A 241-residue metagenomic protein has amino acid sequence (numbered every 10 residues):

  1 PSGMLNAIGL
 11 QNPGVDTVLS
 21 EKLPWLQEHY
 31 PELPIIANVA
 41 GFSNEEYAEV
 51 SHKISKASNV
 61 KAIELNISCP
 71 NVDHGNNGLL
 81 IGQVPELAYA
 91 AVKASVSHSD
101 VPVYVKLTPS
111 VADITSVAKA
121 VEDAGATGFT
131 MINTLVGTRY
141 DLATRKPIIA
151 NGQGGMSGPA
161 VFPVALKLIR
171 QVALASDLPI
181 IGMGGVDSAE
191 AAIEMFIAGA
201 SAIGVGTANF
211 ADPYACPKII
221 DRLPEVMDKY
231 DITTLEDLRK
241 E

Functional and structural regions predicted by a protein language model:
P1, Y140-G154, F196, A208-T233: C-terminal helical cap(s) of enzyme catalytic domains, especially alpha/beta-barrels
S2-Q83: Active-site beta->alpha loop and helix N-cap motifs at the rims of alpha/beta catalytic domains
M4, N12, P70-Q83, V117-L174 (+1 more regions): Glycine/Thr-rich beta-alpha phosphate-binding loop at enzyme active sites
V18, A37, L65, K106 (+4 more regions): Conserved, mostly hydrophobic/aromatic
P31-I36, S97-T108, L174-M183: Short beta-strand/loop segments at the ligand-binding rim of alpha/beta enzyme cores
N38-G41, L107-D113, F162, L178-E190: Glycine-rich beta-to-alpha transition loops that act as phosphate-gripper elements at the mouths of alpha/beta enzyme
Y47-A57, V111-A124, Q171-S176, V186-V205: Catalytic cores of alpha/beta
A62, I67-N71, G128-T138, G185-V186 (+1 more regions): Glycine-rich phosphate-binding active-site loops on the catalytic face of alpha/beta enzymes
